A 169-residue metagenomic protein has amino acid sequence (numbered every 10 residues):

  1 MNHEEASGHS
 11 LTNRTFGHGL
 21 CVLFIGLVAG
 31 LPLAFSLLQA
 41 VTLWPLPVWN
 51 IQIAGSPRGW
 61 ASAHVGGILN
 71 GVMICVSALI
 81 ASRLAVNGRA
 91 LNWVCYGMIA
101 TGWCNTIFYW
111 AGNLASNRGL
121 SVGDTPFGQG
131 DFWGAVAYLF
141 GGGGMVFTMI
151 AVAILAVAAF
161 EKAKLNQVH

Functional and structural regions predicted by a protein language model:
M1-L11: Short, Lys/Arg-rich, polar N-terminal cytosolic tail immediately upstream of the first transmembrane signal-anchor
L11-T12, F16-G17: Conserved beta-strand-loop surface patch within small alpha/beta domains used for substrate/adaptor or ligand engagement
G17-L38, G59-A81, Y96-N113, F140-V157: Hydrophobic cores of alpha-helical transmembrane segments in multi-pass integral membrane proteins
L33-L43, L84, A111, A115-R118 (+2 more regions): Juxtamembrane transmembrane-helix termini
L43-R58: Perimembrane loop-to-helix junctions flanking transmembrane segments
A81-W103, A163-H169: Cytoplasmic juxtamembrane regions at transmembrane-helix boundaries
G119-V136: Short, membrane-exposed interhelical loops at transmembrane-helix boundaries
D131-G142, A159: N-terminal leader/targeting pre-sequences
